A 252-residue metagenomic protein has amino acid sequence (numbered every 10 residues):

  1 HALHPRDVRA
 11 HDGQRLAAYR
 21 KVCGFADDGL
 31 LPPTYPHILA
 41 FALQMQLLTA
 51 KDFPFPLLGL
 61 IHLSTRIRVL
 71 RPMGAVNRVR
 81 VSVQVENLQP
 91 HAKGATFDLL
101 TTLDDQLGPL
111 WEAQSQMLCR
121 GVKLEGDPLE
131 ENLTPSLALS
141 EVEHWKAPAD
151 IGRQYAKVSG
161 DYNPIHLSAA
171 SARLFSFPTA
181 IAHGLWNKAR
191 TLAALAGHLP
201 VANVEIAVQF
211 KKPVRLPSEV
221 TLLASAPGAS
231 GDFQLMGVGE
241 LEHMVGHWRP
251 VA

Functional and structural regions predicted by a protein language model:
H1-S64, L124-H198: Hot-dog-fold acyl-thioester-processing enzymes
A2-P5, E112, N203-E205: Hydrophobic residues on conserved beta-strands that form the core of alpha/beta folds
A26, D105-G108, V201: Short, glycine- and charge-enriched coil/turn segments that flank and shape catalytic ligand pockets
L43, L63-A147, P213-L216, T221-A252: HotDog/MaoC-like acyl-thioester-processing domains
L60-R66, A202-A207: Short, structured beta-strand/loop micro-motifs enriched in basic residues and often containing a Trp
A170-T221, S225-P227, M236-E240: Catalytic-pocket segment enriched in acidic/His residues
